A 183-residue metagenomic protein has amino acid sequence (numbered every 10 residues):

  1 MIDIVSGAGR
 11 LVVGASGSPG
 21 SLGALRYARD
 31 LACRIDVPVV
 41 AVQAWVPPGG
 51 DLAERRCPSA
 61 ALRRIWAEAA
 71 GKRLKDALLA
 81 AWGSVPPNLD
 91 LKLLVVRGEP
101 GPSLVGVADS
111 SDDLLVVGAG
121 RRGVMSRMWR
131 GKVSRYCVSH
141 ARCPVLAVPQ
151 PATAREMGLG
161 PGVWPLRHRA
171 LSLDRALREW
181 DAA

Functional and structural regions predicted by a protein language model:
I2-A60, H140, Q150-A154, P161-A183: Small/aliphatic-rich secondary-structure junction motif
V5, A108-S110, V138: A short, aliphatic-rich alpha-helical micro-motif
A8, D112-D113: Local beta-strand N-terminus motif with an aromatic residue
V40-V42, K92-V96, L146-V148: General small-molecule cofactor/ligand-binding pocket signal
S59-R73: A short acidic, glycine-rich active-site loop that binds or catalyzes chemistry on phosphate/adenosine moieties
W82-K92: A short helix-to-beta-strand connector/capping loop
V95-S103: Charged docking surfaces used in two-component/phosphorelay signaling
L114-H140, A154-E156: Glycine-rich, Arg-bearing micro-motifs that act as flexible, cationic patches
